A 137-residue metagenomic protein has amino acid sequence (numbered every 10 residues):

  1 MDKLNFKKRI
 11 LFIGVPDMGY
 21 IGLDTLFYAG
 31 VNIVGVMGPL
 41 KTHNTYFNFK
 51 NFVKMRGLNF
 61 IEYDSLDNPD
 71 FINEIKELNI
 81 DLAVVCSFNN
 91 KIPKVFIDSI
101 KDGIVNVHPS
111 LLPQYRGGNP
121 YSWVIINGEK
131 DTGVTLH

Functional and structural regions predicted by a protein language model:
M1-H137: One-carbon transfer enzymes
